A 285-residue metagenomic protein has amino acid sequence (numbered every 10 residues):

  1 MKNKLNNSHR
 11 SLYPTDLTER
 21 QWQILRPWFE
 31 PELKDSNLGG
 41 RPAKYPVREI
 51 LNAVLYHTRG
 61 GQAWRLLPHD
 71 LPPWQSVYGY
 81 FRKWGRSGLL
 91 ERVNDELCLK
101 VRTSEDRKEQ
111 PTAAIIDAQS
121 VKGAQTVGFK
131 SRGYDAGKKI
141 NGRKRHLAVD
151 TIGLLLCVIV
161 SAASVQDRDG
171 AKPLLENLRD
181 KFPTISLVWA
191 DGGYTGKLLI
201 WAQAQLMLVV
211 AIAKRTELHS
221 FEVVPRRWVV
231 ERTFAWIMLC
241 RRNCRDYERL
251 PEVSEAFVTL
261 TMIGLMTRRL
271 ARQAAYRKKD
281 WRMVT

Functional and structural regions predicted by a protein language model:
M1-T285: Short alpha-helical elements
